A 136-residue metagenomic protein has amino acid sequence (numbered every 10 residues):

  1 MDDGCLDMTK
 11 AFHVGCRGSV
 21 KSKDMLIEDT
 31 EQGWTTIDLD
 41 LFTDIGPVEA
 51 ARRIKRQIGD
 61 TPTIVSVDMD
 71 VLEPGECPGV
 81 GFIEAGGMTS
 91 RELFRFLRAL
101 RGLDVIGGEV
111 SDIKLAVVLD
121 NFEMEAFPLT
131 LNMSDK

Functional and structural regions predicted by a protein language model:
M1-K136: Conserved alpha-helical scaffold segments that buttress catalytic/binding sites
